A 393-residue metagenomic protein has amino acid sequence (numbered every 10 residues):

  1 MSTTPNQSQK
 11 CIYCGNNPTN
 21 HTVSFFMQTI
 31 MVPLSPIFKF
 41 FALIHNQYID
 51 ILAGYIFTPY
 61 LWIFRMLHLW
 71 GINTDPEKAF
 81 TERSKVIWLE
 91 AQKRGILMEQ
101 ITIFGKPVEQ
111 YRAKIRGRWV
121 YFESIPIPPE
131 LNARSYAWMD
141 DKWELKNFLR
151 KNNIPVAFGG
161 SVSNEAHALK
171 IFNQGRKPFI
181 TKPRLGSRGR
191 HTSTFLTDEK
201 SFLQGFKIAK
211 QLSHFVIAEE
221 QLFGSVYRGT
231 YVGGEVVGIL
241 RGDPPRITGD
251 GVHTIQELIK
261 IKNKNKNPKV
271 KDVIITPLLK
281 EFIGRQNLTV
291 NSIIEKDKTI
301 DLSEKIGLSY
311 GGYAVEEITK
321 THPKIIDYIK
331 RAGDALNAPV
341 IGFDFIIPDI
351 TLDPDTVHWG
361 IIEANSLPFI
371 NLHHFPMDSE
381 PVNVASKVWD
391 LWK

Functional and structural regions predicted by a protein language model:
S2-S24, D50, Y310-P323, D334-V340 (+1 more regions): C-terminal active-site "lid" helix and adjoining low-complexity regulatory extension at the edge of ATP-using catalytic
H21, F25, T29-L169, N173-G175: Conserved N-proximal alpha/beta basic substrate-recognition cap immediately N-terminal to, or forming the N-lobe
F104-V108, Y227-R228, I346-T351: A glycine-rich phosphate-binding loop feature that marks nucleotide/adenosyl-phosphate handling sites
Q110-G117, R228-G238, L352-I370: A short beta-strand motif that forms the metal-chelation/ATP-contact edge of phosphoryl-transfer active sites
V120-P277, H322-I326: Active-site nucleotide/adenylate-binding loops and adjacent lid/helix of ATP-dependent enzymes
T181, V216, I341-F343, I362: Hydrophobic faces of well-ordered beta-strands that scaffold small-molecule active sites in alpha/beta enzyme cores
L212, K260-T351: A long amphipathic alpha-helix within ATP-dependent nucleotide-binding catalytic cores
